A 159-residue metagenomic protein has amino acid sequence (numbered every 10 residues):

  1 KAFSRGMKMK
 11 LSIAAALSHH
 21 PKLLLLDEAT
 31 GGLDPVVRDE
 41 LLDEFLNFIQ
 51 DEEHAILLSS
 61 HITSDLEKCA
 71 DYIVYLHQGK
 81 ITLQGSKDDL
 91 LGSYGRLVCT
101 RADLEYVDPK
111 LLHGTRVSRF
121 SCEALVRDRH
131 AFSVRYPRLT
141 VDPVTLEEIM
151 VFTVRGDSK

Functional and structural regions predicted by a protein language model:
K1-S64, K68-H77: ABC transporter nucleotide-binding domains
L24-L25, D103-V107, H130-V134: Short, surface-exposed beta-strand/loop "edge" segments at domain boundaries and coil↔beta transitions
L42-V126: ABC transporter nucleotide-binding domain
H113-K159: C-terminal coupling/interaction segments
